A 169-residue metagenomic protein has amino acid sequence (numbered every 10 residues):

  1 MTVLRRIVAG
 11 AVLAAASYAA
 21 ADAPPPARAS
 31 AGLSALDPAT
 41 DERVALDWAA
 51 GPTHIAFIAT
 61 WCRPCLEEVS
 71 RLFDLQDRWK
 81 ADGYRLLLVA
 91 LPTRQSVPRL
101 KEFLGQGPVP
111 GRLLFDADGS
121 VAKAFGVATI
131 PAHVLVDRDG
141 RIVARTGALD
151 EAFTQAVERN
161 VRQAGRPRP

Functional and structural regions predicted by a protein language model:
M1-V8: Bacterial N-terminal signal peptides that target proteins for export
V8-A16: Bacterial N-terminal signal peptides
S17-S34: N-proximal helix/coil linker or "cap" segments that precede and/or mark the start of modular domains
G32-T53: A short beta-strand-turn-helix
L46-L66: Short active-site neighborhood of thiol/selenol oxidoreductases, capturing the structured segment around
L66-Q106, A117-K123: Structural microenvironment flanking redox-active thiols in thiol-disulfide oxidoreductases
F103-D139: Short, internal strand/loop/helix patches that form the active-site neighborhood or redox-interaction surface
L135-P169: Thiol-/selenol-based redox modules, centered on thioredoxin-like and closely related oxidoreductase domains
